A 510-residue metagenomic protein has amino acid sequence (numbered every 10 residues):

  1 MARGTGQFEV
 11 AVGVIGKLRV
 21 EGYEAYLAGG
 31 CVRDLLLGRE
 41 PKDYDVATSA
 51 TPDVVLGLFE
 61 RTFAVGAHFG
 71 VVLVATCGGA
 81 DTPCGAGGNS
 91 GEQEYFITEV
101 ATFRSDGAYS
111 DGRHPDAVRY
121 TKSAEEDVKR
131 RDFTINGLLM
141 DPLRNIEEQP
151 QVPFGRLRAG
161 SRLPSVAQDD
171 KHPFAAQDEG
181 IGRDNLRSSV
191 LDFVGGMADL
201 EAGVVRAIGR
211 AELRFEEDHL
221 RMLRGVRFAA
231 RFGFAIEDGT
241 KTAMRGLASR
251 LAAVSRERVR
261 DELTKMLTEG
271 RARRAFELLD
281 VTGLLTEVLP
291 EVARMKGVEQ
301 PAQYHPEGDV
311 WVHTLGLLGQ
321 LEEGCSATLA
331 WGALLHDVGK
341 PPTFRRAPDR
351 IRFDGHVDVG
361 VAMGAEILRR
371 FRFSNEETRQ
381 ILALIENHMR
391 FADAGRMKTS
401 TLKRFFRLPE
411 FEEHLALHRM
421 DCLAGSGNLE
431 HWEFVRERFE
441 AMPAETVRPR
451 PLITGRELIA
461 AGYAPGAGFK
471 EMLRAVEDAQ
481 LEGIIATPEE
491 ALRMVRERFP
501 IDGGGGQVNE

Functional and structural regions predicted by a protein language model:
M1-G160, P164, D169-E510: Catalytic cores of the polymerase beta-like nucleotidyltransferase superfamily and closely associated nucleotide
